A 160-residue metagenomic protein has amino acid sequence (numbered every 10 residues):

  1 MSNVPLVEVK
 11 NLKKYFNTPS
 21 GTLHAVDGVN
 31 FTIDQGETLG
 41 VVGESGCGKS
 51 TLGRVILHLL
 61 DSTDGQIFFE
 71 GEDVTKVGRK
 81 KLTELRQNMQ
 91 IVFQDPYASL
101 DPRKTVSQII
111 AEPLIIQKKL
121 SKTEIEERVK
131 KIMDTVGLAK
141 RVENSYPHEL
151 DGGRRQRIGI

Functional and structural regions predicted by a protein language model:
S2-L6, Y15-G28, Q35, G78-K81 (+3 more regions): A short, flexible loop at the N-terminus of ABC-type nucleotide-binding domains that lies
G40, R157-I160: ABC ATPase nucleotide-binding domain "signature" region
V42-E44: The feature captures the beta-strand-to-loop junction immediately N-terminal to the Walker
L57: Helix-to-loop junction immediately C-terminal to a conserved catalytic motif
G65-D73, L85: Conserved ABC transporter NBD signature motif
D73, T123-R141: Conserved ABC ATPase "signature" region
K104-I116: Q-loop/switch helix immediately C-terminal to the Walker
Y146-L150, R154: Conserved ABC ATPase signature
